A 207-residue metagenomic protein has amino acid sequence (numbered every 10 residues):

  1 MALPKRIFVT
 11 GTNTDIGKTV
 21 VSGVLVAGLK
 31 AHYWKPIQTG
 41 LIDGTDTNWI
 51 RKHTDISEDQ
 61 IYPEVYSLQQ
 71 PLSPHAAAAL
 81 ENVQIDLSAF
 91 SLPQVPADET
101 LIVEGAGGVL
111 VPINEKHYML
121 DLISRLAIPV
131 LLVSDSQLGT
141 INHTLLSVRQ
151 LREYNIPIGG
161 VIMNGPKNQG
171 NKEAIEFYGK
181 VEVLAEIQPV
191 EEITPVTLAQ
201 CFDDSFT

Functional and structural regions predicted by a protein language model:
R6, V20-Q84, L92-P93: N-terminal phosphate/diphosphate-binding loop that engages ATP/GTP or pyrophosphate donors across diverse enzyme folds
V9: Hydrophobic anchor at the beta1->P-loop junction of P-loop NTPases
I16-G17: Conserved glycine(s) of the Walker
K35-I37, L131-S134, G159-G165: Short internal beta-strands
P74-I113, L120: Phosphate-binding/switch loop-helix module in NTP-utilizing enzymes
N114-S136: Inter-motif core of Ras-like GTPase G domains
V148-T207: C-terminal lobe/tail of nucleotide-utilizing enzymes
